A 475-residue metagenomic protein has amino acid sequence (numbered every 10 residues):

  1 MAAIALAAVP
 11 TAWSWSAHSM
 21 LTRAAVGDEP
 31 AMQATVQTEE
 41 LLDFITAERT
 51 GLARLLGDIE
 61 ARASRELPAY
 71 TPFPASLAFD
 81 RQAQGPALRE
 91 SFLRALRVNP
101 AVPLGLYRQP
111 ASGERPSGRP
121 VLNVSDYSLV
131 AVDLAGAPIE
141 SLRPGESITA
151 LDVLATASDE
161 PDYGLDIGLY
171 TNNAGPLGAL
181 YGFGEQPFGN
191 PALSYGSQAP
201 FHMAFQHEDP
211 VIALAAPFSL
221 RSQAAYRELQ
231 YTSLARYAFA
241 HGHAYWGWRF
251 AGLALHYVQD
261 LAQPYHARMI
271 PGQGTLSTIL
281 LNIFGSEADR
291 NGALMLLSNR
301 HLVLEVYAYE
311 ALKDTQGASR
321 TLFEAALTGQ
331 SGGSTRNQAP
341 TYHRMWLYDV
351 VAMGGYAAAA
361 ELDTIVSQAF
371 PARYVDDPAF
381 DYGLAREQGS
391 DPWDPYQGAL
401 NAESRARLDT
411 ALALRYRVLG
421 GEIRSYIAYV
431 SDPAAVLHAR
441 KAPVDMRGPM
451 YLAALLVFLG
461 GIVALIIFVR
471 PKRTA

Functional and structural regions predicted by a protein language model:
M1-A8: Bacterial N-terminal signal peptides
P10-Y237, R249, A267-A439: N-terminal, motif-rich segments that launch catalysis or mediate targeting to/interaction with membranes, typified by
L21, Q259-D260: Short hydrophobic/aromatic residue motifs in ordered secondary structure
F239-H243: Short helix-adjacent coil turns
G247-Q259: Short alpha-helix carrying the canonical HExxH Zn2+-binding catalytic motif
L261-H266: Active-site-proximal binding-pocket segments
R440-V457: Juxtamembrane/start-of-transmembrane alpha-helix segments at the extracytoplasmic/lumenal side of membrane anchors
L459-P471: Alpha-helical transmembrane segments
